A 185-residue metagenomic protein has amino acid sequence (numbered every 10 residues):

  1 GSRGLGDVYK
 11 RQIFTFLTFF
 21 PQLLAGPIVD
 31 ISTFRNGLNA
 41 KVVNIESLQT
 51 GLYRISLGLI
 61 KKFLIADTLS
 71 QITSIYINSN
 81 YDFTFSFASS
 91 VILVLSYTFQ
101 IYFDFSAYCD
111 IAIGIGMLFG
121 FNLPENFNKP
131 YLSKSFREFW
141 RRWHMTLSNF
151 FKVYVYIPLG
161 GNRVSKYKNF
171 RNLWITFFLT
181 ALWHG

Functional and structural regions predicted by a protein language model:
G6-G185: Membrane-embedded transmembrane alpha-helical bundles that form the catalytic cores of multi-pass lipid-modifying
